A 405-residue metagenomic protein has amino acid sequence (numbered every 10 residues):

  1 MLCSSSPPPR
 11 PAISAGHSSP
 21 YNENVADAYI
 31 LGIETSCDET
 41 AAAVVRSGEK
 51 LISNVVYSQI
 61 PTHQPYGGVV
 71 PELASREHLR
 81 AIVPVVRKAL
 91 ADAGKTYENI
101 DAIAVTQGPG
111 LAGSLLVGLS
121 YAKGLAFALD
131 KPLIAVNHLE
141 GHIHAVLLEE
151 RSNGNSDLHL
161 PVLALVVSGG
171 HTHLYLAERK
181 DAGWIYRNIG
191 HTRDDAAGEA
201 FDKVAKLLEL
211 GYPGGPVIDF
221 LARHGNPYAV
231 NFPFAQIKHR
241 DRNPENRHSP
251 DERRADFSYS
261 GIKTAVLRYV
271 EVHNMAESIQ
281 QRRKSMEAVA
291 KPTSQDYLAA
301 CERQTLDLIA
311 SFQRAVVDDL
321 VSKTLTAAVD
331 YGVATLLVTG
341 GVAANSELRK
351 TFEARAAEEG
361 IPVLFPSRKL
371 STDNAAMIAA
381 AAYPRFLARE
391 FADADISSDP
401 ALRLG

Functional and structural regions predicted by a protein language model:
A26, V136-V162: Conserved phosphate-binding catalytic cores of ATP/NTP-utilizing and phosphoryl-transfer enzymes
A28-N99, V105-P109, H138, H142: N-terminal beta-alpha supersecondary unit
T40-V45, A164-V166, T172-L176: Short beta-strand scaffold segments in enzyme catalytic cores
V85-D101, G154, T324-A334: Phosphate/pyrophosphate-binding loops at sites that engage ATP/ADP/AMP, CoA/4′-phosphopantetheine, polyphosphate
A135-V136, T335, F352-I378: Conserved phosphate-binding/catalytic loops in two-lobed NTP-binding clefts
H142, S367-L404: Glycine-rich phosphate-binding/hydrolytic loop that grips phosphoryl groups
R179-P227, Y259-N274: Glycine-rich phosphate-binding loop plus the immediately following alpha-helix
R223-L336, E347-E359, F386: A contiguous, well-structured pocket-lining segment that forms one wall/lid of small-molecule binding clefts in soluble
